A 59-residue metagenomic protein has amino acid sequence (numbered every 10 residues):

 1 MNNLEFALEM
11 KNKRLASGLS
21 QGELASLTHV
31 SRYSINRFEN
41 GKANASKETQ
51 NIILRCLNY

Functional and structural regions predicted by a protein language model:
M1-A16: A short, Lys/Arg-rich alpha-helix, primarily the initiator
K11, G22, N51: Residues within the helices of the helix-turn-helix
R14, A25, L54: The alpha-helix within a helix-turn-helix
G18-N36: Short alpha-helical DNA-recognition segment
S46-Y59: DNA major-groove recognition helix of helix-turn-helix/homeodomain DNA-binding modules
